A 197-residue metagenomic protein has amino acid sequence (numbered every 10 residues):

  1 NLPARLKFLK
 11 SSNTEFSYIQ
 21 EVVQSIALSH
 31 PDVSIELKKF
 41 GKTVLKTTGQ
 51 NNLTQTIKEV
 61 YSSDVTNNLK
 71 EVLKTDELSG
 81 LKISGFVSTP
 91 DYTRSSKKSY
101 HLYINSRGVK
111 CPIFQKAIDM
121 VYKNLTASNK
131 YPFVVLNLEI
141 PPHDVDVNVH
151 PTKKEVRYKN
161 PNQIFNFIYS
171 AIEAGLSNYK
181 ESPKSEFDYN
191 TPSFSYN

Functional and structural regions predicted by a protein language model:
N1-N197: N-terminal phosphate-binding caps/lids of nucleotide- and nucleic-acid-binding domains
